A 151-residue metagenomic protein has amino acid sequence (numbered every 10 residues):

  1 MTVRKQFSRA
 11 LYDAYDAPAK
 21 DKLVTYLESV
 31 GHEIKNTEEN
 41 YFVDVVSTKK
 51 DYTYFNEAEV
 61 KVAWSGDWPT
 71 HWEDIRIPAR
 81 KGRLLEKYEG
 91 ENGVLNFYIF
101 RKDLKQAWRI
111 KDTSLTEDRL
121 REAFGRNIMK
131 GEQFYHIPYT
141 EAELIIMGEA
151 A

Functional and structural regions predicted by a protein language model:
M1-T37: Acidic-basic catalytic patches of nuclease active cores, encompassing PD-(D/E)XK and other metal-cofactor nuclease
A14, D21, S29, T48 (+1 more regions): Non-catalytic C-terminal interaction segments of nucleic acid-processing enzymes
L27, V45-S47, Y52-G66: Conserved catalytic cores of phosphodiester-cleaving nucleases, focusing on short active-site segments
H32-T37, R83-G90: Short linear motifs in intrinsically disordered
K35-E38, V46-T48: Short secondary-structure boundary/capping segments within folded domains
K35-N36, F55-E57, F97-I99, R109: A structural signal for short, well-ordered beta-strand segments and their strand-loop junctions that often border
Y41: Beta-rich catalytic cores
V62-Y88: Mg2+/Mn2+-dependent nuclease catalytic core
